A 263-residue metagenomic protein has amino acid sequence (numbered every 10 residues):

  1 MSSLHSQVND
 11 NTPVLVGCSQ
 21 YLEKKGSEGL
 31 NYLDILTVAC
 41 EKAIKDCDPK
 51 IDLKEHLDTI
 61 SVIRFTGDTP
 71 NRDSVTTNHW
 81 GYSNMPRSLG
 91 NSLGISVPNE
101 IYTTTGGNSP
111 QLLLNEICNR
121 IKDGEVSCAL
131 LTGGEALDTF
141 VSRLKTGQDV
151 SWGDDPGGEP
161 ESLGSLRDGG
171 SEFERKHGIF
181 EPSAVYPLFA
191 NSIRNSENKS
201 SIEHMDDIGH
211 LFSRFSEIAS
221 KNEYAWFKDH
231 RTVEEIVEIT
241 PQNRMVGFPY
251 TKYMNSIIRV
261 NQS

Functional and structural regions predicted by a protein language model:
M1-Y102, N119-V126, L130-S263: Conserved "HGTGT" condensation-loop signature of ketosynthase/thiolase-family condensing enzymes that catalyze
G106: A basic- and aromatic-enriched beta-loop-alpha substructure that forms the phosphate/nucleotide- and DNA/RNA-contacting
Q111-N119: Conserved phosphate-binding catalytic cores of ATP/NTP-utilizing and phosphoryl-transfer enzymes
